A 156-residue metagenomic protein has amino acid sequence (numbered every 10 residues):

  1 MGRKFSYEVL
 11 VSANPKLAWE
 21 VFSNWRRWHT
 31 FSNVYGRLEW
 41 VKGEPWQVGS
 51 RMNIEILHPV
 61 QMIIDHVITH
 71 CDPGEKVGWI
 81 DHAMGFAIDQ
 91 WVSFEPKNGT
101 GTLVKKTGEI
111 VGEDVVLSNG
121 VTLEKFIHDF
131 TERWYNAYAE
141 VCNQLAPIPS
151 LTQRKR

Functional and structural regions predicted by a protein language model:
M1-G43: Hydrophobic ligand-binding cavity/cleft-lining segments
E8-S12, E39, E55, V67 (+1 more regions): Generic structural detector for well-ordered beta-strands
A18-F22, W28, M52, I68 (+3 more regions): Hydrophobic pocket/interface hotspot
L57-K105, E109-G112: Hydrophobic-ligand binding "helix-grip"
E109-R156: A conserved amphipathic terminal alpha-helix motif
